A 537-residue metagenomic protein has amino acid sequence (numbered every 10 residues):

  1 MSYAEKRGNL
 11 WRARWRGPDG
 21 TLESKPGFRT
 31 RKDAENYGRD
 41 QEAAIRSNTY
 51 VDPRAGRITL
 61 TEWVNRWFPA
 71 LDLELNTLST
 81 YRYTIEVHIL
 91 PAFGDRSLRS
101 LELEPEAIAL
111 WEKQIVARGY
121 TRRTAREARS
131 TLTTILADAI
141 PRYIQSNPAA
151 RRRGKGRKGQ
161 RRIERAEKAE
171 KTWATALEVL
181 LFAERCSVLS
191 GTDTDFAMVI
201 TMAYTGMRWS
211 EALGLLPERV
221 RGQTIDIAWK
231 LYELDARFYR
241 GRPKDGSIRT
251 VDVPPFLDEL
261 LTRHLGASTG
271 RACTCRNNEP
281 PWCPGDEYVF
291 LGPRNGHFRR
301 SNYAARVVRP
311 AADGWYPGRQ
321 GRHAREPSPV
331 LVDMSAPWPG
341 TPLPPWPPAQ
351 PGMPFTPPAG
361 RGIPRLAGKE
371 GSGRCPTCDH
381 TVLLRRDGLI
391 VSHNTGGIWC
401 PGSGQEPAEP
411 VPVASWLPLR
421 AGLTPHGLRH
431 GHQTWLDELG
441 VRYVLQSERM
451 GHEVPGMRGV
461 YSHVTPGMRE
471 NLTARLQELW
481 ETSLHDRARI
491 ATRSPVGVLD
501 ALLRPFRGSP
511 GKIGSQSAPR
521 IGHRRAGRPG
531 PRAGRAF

Functional and structural regions predicted by a protein language model:
M1-R29, S79, A228, D235-A236: Short, Arg/Lys-rich segments that mark the N-terminal edge of DNA/RNA- and chromatin-recognition modules
R14, R54-P141, R152-R153, P284-V289 (+3 more regions): Short, Lys/Arg-enriched alpha-helical recognition elements, typified by the DNA-recognition helix
G27-A55, L71, V87: N-terminal helical hairpins
R122, R126-T131, P141-L215, E233 (+6 more regions): Basic, Lys/Arg- and aromatic-enriched nucleic-acid-binding interface segment
E170, E233-L257, G266-N277, W282 (+5 more regions): C-terminal secondary-structure termini that scaffold catalytic or DNA-interacting sites
E184-D195, T205, V251, S268-Y288 (+5 more regions): Short, basic (Lys/Arg/His-rich) helix/loop patches that form interaction surfaces in the mid-to-C-terminal regions
E218-T224, A421-G422, V441-S462, H485-T492: Short, polar N-cap/turn motifs at the start of nucleic acid-interacting alpha helices
C375-C378, C400: Short cysteine-rich clusters marking metal-coordination/redox-active sites
